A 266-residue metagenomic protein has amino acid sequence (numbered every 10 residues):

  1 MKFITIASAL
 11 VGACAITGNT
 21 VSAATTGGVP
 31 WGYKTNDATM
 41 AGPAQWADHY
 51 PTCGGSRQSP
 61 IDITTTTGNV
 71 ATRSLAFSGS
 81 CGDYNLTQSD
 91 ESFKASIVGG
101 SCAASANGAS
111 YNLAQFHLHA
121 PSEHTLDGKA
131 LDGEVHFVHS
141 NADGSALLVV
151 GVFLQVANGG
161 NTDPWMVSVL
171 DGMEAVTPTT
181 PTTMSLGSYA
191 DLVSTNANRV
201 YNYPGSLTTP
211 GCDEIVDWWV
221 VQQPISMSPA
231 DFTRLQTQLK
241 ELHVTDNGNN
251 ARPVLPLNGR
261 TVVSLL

Functional and structural regions predicted by a protein language model:
K2-S8, G12-L266: Alpha-carbonic anhydrase
